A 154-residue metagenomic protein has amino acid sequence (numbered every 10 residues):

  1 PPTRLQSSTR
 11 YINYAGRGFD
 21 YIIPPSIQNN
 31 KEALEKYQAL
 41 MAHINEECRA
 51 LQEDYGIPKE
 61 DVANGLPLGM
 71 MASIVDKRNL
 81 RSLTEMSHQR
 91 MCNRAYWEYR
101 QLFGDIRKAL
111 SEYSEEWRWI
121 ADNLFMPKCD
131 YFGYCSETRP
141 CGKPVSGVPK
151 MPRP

Functional and structural regions predicted by a protein language model:
P1-P154: Family-specific signature for flavin-dependent thymidylate synthase
